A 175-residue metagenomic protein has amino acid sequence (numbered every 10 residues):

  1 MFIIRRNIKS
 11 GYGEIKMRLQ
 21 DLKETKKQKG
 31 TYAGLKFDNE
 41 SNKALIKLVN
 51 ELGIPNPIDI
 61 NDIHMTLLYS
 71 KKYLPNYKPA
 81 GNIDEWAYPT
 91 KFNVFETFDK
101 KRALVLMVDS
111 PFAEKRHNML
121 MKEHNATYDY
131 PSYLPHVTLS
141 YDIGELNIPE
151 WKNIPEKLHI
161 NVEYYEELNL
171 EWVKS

Functional and structural regions predicted by a protein language model:
F2, I15-S175: Histidine-dependent nucleotide/RNA phosphoesterase domain, centered on the 2H-phosphoesterase fold with its duplicated
G11-G13: Residue-identity detector for glycine
